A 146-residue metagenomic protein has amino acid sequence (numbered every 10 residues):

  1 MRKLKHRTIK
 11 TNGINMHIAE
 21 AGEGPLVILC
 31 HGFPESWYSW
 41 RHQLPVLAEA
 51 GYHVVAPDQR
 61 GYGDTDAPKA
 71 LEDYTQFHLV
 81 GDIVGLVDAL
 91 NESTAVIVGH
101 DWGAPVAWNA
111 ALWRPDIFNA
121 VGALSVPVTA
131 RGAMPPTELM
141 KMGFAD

Functional and structural regions predicted by a protein language model:
R2-L4, N15-M16, V55, Y62-V98 (+1 more regions): Flexible "cap/lid" subdomain of the alpha/beta-hydrolase fold that forms the substrate-access gate
K5-T11: Short acidic-hydrophobic surface loop/beta-edge motif
K10, A48, D88: Short polybasic/polar patches that bind polyanions
T11-G13, A21-G22, D116: A generic fold-level signal
H17-D66: Conserved HGGG/HGGXW glycine-rich cap/lid loop of the alpha/beta-hydrolase fold
